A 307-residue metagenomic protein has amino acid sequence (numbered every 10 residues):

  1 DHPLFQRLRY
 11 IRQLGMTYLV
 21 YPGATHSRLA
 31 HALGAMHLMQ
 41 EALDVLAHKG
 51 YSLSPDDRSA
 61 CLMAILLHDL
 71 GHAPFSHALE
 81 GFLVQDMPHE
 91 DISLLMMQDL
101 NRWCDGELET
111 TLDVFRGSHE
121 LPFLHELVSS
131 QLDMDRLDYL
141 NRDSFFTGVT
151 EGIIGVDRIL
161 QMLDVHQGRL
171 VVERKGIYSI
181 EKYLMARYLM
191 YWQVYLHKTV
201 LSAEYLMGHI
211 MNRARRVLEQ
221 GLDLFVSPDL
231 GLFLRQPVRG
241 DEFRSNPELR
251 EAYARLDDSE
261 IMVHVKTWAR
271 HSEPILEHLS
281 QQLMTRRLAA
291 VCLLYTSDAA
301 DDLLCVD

Functional and structural regions predicted by a protein language model:
D1-A60, P74-S297: Histidine-centered, transition-metal-coordinating active-site segments
C61-L66: Short alpha-helical catalytic segment bearing the HExxH-like zincin motif of zinc-dependent metalloproteases
L67, G71-H72: Short active-site segment of divalent metal-dependent hydrolases/proteases that encodes the spacing between
Y295-D307: Single conserved hydrophobic/aromatic residue that forms the stacking wall/gate of nucleotide- or nucleobase-binding
